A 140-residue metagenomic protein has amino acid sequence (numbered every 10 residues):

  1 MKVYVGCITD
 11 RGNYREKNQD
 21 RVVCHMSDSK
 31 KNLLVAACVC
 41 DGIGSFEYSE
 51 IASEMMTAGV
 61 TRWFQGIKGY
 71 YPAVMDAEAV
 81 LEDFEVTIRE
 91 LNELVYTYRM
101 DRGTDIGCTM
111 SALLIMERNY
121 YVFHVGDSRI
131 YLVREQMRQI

Functional and structural regions predicted by a protein language model:
M1-I140: PP2C/PPM-type serine/threonine phosphatase catalytic domain
